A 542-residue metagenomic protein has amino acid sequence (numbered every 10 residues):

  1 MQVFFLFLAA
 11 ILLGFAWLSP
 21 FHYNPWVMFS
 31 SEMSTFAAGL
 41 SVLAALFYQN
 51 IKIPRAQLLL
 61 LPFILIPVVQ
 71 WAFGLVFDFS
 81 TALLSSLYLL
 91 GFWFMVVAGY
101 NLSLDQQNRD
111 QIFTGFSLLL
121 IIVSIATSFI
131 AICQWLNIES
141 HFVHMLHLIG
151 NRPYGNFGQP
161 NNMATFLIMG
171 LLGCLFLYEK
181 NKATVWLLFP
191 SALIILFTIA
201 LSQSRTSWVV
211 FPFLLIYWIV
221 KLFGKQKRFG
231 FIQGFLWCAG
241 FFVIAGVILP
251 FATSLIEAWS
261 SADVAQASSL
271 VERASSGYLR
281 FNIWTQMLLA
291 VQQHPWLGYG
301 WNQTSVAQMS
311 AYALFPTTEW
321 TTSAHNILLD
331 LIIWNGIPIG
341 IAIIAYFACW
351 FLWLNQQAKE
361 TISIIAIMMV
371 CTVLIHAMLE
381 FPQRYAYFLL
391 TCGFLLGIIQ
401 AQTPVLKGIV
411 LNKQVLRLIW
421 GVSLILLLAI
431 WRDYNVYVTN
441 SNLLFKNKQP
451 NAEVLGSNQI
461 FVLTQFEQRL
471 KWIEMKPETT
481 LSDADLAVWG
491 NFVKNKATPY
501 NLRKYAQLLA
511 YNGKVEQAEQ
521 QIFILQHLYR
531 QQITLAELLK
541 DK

Functional and structural regions predicted by a protein language model:
M1-L118, L177-W186, I232, V405-A484 (+2 more regions): Transmembrane signal-anchor hairpin modules in multi-pass inner-membrane enzymes, especially those that act on
L6-L18, S34-A44, I64, V68-W71 (+6 more regions): Alpha-helical transmembrane segments of multi-pass inner-membrane proteins
F21-N24, L75-L87, L148-M163, E272-S276 (+1 more regions): Short aromatic-rich membrane-water interface segments that cap or initiate transmembrane helices in multi-pass membrane
Y23-M28, S80-T81, F157-N161, Q203-S207 (+2 more regions): Membrane-interface catalytic loops of GT-C/OST-like multi-pass glycosylation enzymes that act
Q159, Y278-T321, L328, N335-I339: TM-adjacent membrane-interface loops and short helices in multi-pass inner/ER membrane proteins
E179-L201, T206-F251, C392-Q402, V410-G421: Hydrophobic alpha-helical segments of polytopic membrane proteins
L214, G234, G246-W284, V438-Q449: Flexible juxtamembrane loops connecting transmembrane helices in multi-pass membrane enzymes that build or modify
L215-W218, T361-K413: Transmembrane alpha-helices of multi-pass inner-membrane enzymes
